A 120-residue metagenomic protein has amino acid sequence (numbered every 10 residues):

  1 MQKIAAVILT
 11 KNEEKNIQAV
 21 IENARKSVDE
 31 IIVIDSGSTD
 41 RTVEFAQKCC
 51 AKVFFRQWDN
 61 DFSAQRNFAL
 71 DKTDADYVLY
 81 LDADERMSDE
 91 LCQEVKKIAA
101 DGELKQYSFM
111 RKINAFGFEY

Functional and structural regions predicted by a protein language model:
K3-A5: Cell-envelope/extracellular polymer assembly enzymes that use nucleotide-activated donors
V7-E30: Short, well-formed alpha-helical segments that are part of the catalytic scaffolds of diverse glycosyltransferases
E14, N23, D35-E44, W58 (+1 more regions): A conserved acidic beta->alpha catalytic loop
N16-A19, D40-C49, E90-L91: Acidic helix N-cap motif at the loop->helix transition within catalytic regions of sugar-transfer enzymes
S27, C49-C50: Short, structured coil segments at secondary-structure junctions
K48, N67-Y77: Active-site nucleotide-sugar/metal-binding loop of Leloir-type enzymes
Q57-A64, L70: A short, glycine-/small-residue-rich helix N-cap motif at loop->alpha-helix starts within glycosyltransferase
D76, R86-Y120: Conserved donor NDP-sugar-binding/catalytic core segment of glycosyltransferases
